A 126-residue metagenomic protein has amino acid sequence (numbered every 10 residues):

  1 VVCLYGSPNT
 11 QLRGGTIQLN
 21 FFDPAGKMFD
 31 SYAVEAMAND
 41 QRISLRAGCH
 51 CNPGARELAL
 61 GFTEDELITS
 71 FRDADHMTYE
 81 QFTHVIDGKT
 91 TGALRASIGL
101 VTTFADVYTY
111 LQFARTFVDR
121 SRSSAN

Functional and structural regions predicted by a protein language model:
V1-N126: Pyridoxal 5′-phosphate
